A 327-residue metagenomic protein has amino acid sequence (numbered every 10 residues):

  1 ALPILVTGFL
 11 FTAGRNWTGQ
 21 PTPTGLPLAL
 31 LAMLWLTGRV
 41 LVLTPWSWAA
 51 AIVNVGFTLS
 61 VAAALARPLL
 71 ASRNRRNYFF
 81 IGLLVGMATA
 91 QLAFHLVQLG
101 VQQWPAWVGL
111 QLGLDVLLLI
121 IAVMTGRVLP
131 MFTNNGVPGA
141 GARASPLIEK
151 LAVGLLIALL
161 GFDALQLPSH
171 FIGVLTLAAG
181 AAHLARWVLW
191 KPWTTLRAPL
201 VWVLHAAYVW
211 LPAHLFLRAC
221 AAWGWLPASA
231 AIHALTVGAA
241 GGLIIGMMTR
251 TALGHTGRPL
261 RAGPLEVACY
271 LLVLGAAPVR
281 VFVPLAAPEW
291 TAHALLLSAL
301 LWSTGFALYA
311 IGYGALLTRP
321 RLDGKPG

Functional and structural regions predicted by a protein language model:
A1-G327: Hydrophobic alpha-helical transmembrane segments of multi-pass integral membrane proteins
